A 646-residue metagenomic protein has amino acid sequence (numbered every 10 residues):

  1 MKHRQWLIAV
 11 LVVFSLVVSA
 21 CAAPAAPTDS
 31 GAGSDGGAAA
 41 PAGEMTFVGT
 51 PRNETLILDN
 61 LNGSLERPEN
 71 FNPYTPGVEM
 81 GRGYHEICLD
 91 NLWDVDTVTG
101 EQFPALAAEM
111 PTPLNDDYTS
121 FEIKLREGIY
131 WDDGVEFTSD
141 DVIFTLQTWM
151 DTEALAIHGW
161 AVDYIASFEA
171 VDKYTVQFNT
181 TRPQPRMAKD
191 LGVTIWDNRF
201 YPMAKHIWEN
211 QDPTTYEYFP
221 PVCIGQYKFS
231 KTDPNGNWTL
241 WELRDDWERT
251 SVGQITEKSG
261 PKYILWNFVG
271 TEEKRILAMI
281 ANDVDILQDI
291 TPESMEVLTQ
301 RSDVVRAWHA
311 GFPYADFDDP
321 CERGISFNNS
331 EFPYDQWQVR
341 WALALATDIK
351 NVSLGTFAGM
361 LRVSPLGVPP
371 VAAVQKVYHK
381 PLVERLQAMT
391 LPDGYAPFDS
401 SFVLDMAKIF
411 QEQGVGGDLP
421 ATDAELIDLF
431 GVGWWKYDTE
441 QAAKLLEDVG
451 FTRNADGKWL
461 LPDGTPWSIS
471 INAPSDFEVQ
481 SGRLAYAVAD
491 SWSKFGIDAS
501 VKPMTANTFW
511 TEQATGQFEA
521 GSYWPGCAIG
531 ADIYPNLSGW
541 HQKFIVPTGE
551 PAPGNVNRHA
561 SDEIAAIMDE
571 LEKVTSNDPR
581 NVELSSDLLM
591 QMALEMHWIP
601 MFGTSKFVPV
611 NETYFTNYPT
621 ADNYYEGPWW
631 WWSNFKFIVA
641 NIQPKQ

Functional and structural regions predicted by a protein language model:
L16, N60, G83-Y84, D233-L243 (+4 more regions): Detector for C-terminal structural segments
L56-D116, Q147, V222: N-terminal lobe/hinge region of extracytoplasmic solute-binding protein
V78, E86-L89, D94-E101, T194-L265 (+4 more regions): Gly/Pro-rich hinge or "lid" segments in bacterial periplasmic/extracellular proteins
A108-D116, D132, A161, N179-P202 (+5 more regions): Aromatic-rich, solvent-exposed beta-strand/loop patch
E109-L155, V171, Q177-N179, R275-A278 (+1 more regions): Aromatic- and charge-enriched surface segment that lines or borders ligand/interaction sites
K124, H158-E209, Q226-K228, D233 (+2 more regions): Surface-exposed binding/hinge segments that line and control ligand-binding clefts or catalytic entry sites
R126, T215, W247-Q300, W341 (+4 more regions): Ligand-site clamp/hinge motif
W149, A156, S167-F168, S230-E242 (+5 more regions): Extracellular/periplasmic solute-recognition and catalytic clefts
